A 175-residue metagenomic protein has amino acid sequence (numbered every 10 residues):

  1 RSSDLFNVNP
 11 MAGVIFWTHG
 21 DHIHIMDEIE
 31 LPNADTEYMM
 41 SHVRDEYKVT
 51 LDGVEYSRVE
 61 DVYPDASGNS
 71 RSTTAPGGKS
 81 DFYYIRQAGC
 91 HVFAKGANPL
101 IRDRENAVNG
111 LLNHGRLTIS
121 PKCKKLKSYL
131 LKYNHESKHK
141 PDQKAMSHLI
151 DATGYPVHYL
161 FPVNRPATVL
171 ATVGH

Functional and structural regions predicted by a protein language model:
L5-V8: A short catalytic or substrate-binding loop motif that flags glycine-/basic-rich loops and adjacent residues that bind
V14, H19-D142, V163-N164, V169-H175: Mg2+-dependent endonuclease catalytic cores in nucleic-acid-processing enzymes, primarily RNase H-like
D142-H148: Structural motif
P156-N164: Short, hydrophobic alpha-helical segments
